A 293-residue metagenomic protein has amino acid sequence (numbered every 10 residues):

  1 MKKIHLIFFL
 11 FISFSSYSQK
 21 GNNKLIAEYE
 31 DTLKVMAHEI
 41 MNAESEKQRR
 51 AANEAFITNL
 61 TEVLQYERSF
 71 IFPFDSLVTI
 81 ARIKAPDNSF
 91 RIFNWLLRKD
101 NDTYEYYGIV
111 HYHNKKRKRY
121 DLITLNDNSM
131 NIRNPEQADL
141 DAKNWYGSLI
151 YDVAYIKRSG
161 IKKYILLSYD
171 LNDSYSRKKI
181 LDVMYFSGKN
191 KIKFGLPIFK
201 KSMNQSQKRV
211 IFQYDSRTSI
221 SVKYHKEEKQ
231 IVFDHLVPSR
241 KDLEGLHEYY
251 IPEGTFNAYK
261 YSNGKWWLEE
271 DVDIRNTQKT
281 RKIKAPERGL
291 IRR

Functional and structural regions predicted by a protein language model:
M1-T32: Bacterial Sec-dependent N-terminal signal peptides
K20-I92: Start-of-domain marker
S89-L96, K162-D170, K229-H235: Short beta-strand elements that form the blades of beta-propeller/WD-repeat-like and other beta-sheet-rich scaffold
Y106-K115, I180-K189, E248-N263: Beta-propeller blade signature
I109-K157: Short N-terminal edge-element motif at the start of the domain
Y120-N128, I192-S202, L268-I274: Beta-propeller fold detector
E136-W145, L149-R158, N172, I192-Y261: Short aromatic loop motif centered on NTY/YTY
P238-R293: Hydrophilic extracytoplasmic domains
